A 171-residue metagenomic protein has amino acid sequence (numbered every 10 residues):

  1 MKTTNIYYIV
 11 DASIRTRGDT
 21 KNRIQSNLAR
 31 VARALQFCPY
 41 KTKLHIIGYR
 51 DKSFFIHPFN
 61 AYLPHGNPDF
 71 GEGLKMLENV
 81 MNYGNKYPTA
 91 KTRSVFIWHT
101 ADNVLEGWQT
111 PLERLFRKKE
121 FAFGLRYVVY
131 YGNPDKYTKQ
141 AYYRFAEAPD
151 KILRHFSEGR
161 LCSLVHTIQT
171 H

Functional and structural regions predicted by a protein language model:
K2-P58, R93-H99: Von Willebrand factor
I14, K52-S94, N103-G107, V129-K139: Von Willebrand factor
T20, N67-P68, A101-A148: VWA/integrin I-like adhesion module and closely mimicked acidic/polar interface patches used
I24-R30, G71-N79, E106-F116: Well-ordered, non-membrane alpha-helical segments in soluble/globular domains
R33-C38, V80-A90, R117-E120: Surface-exposed acidic, glycine-flexible loop patches that form ligand/cofactor-binding and adhesion interfaces
C38-K43, T89-R93, F121-Y127, K151: Loop/turn elements at helix/coil->beta-strand transitions in domains of secreted/extracellular proteins
A61, V128, N133-H171: Von Willebrand factor A/integrin I-like adhesion domains
A90, T100, R154: Divalent cation-coordinating acidic motifs and surrounding scaffolds that mediate Ca2+/Mg2+/Mn2+/Zn2+-dependent binding
